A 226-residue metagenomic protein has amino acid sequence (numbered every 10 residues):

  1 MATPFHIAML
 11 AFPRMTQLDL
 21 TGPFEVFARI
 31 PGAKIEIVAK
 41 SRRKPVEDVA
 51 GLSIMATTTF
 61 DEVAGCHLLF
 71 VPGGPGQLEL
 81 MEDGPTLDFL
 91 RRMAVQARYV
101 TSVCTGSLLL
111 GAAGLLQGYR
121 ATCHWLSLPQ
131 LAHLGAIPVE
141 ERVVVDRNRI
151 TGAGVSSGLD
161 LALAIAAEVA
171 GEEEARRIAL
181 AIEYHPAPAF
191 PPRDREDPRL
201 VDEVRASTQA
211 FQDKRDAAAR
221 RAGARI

Functional and structural regions predicted by a protein language model:
M1-V100, L108-G111, L128-Q130, P138-E140 (+1 more regions): Extended, subdomain-level signal for the structured scaffold at the beginning of enzyme domains
D19, G154-L161: Catalytic-loop motifs flanking and including active-site residues across diverse enzymes
D83, V103, V155: Short, conserved glycine- and acidic-residue-centered signature motifs in active-site or ligand-binding loops
V100-T101, A121: A short beta-strand/loop micro-motif in the catalytic core of glycosyltransferases that engages the nucleotide-sugar
G106-L109, A113-S157: A contiguous binding-surface segment within folded domains or other stable secondary-structure elements
